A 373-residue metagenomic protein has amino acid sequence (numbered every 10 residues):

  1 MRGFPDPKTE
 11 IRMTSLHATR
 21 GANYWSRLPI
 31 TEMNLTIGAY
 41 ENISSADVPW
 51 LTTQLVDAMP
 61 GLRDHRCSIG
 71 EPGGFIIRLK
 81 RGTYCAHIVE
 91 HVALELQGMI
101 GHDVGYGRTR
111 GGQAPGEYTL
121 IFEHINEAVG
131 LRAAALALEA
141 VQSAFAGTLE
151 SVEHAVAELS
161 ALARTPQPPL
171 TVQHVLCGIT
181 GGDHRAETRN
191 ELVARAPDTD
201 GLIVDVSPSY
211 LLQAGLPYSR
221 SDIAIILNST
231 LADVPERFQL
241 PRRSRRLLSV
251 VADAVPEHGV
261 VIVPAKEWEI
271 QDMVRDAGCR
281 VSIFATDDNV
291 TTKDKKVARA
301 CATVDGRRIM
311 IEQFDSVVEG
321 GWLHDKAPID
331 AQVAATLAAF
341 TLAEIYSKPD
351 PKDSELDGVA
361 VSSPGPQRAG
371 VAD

Functional and structural regions predicted by a protein language model:
M1-G101: His/Glu-rich zincin catalytic helix
W50-R63, L136-E150: A common structural junction motif
E71-G82, G181, W322-D330: A short glycine/serine-rich beta->alpha loop
V89-A93, A134-A137, L192, T336-Y346: Buried hydrophobic packing segments
G101-E139: M16 family metallopeptidases and their MPP-like homologs
A146-T165: Short proline/glycine- and acidic-rich turn/helix-capping motifs at secondary-structure junctions
R164-R280, F340-A343, G358-A360, G365-Q367: Phosphate-binding loop of NTP-binding sites
F238-R245, G259, C279-D373: Adenine nucleotide phosphate-binding catalytic loops in nucleotide-utilizing enzymes
